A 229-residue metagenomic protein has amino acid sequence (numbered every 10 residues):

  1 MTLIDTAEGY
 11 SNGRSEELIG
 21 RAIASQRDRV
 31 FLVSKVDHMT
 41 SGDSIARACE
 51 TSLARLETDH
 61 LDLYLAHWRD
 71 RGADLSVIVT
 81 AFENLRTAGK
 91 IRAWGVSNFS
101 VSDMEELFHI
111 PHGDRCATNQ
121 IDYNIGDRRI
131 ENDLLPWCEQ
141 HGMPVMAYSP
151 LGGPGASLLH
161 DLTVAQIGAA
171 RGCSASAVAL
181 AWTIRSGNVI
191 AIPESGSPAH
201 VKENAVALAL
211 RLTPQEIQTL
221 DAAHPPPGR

Functional and structural regions predicted by a protein language model:
M1-V30, M143, R229: N-terminal binding-site loop/beta-alpha segment at the start of enzyme catalytic domains that lines or forms
I4, L61, W94: Glycine-centered flexible beta-alpha turn that most often forms the glycine-rich phosphate-binding loop
E16-G20, A48-T51, S102-M104, R129-D133: Alpha-helical scaffolding within the catalytic cores of extracellular/periplasmic polymer-degrading hydrolases
R27-D28, T58-D59, G113: Active-site acidic short loop of glycosyltransferases
R29-S41, L63-H67, I121-Y123: A short, structured active-site edge motif that brings together acidic residues
S41-L56, L75-V77, S102-E106: Short, acidic/polar
I45-H67, N84-A88, I110: CE4/NodB-like, metal-dependent polysaccharide N-deacetylase domain that modifies extracellular/periplasmic N-acetylated
R69-R229: Beta/alpha (TIM)-barrel catalytic core signal, keyed to glycine-rich beta->alpha loops juxtaposed to Asp/Glu that bind
